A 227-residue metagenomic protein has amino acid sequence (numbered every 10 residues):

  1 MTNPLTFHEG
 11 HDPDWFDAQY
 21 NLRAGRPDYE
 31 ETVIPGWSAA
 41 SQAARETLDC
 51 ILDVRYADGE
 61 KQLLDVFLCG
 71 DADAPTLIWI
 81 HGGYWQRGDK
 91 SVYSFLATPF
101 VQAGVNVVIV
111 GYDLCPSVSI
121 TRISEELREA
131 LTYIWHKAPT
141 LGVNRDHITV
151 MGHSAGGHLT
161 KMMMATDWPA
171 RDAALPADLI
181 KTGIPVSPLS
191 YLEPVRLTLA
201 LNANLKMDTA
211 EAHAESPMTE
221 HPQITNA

Functional and structural regions predicted by a protein language model:
M1-A40, A177, K181-I184: N-terminal presequences and immediately downstream first alpha-helices
Q19-A72: N-terminal cap/lid segment of alpha/beta-hydrolase-fold proteins
A74-G83: Short beta-strand element of the alpha/beta-hydrolase
G88-A97, V108-T149: Catalytic nucleophile-loop/oxyanion-hole region of alpha/beta-hydrolase and closely related hydrolase-like folds
E129-L197, A212: Primarily recognizes the serine-hydrolase "nucleophile elbow" in alpha/beta-hydrolase and SGNH/GDSL folds
L197-H213: A catalytic-pocket lid/entrance helix-loop region that shapes and gates access to the active site across common
T209-A227: Serine-hydrolase catalytic core
